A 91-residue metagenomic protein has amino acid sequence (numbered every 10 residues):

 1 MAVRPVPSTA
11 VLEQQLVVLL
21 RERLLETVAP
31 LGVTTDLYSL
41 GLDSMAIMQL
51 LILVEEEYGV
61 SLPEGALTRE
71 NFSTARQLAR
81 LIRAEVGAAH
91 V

Functional and structural regions predicted by a protein language model:
A2-A29, L81-V91: Thiotemplate assembly-line natural product biosynthesis machinery
R21-S39, V60-A66: Phosphopantetheine carrier-protein modules
S44: Catalytic nucleophile serine of serine hydrolases, specifically the conserved "nucleophile elbow" pentapeptide
M48: Conserved catalytic core of two-component sensor histidine kinases
G65-Q77: AMP-binding/adenylate-forming catalytic domain of the ANL superfamily
